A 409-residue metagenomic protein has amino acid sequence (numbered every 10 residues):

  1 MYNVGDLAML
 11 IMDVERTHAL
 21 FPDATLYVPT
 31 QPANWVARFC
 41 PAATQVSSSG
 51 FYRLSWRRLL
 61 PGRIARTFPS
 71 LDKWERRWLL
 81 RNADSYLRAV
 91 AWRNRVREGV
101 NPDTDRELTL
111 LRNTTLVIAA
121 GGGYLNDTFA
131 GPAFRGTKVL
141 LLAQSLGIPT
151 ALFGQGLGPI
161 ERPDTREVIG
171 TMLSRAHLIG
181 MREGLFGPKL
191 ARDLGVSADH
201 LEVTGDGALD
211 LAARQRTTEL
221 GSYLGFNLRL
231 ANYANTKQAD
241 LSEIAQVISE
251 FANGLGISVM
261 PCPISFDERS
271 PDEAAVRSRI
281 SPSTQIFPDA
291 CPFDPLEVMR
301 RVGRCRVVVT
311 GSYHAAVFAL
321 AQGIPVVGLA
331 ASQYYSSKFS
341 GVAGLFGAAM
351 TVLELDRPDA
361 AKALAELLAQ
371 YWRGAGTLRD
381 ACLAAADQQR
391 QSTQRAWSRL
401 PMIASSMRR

Functional and structural regions predicted by a protein language model:
M1-R409: Active-site anion-handling motifs in enzyme catalytic cores
